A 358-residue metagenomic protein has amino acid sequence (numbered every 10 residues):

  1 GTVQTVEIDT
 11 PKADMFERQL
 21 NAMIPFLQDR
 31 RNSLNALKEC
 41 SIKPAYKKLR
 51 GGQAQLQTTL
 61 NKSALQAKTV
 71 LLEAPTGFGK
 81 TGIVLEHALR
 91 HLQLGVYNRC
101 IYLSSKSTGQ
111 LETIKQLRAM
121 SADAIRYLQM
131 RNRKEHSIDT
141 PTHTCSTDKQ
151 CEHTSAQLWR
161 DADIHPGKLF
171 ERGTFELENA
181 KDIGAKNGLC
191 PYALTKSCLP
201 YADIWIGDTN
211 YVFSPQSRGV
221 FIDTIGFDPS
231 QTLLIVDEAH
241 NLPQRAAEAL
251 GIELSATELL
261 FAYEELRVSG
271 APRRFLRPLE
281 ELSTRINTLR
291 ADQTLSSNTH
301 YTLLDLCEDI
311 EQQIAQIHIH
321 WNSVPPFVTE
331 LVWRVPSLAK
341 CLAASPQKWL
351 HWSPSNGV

Functional and structural regions predicted by a protein language model:
V6-T10, D14-K43, K47, Q93-W205 (+7 more regions): A substrate-engagement module of RecA-like helicase motors
R30-E73: Conserved pre-motif I regulatory segment
N61, T81-G95, Q116-R118: Walker A/P-loop NTP-binding motif
Q66-H87: Walker A/P-loop
Y102-S107, A124-S137, S230-L242, L254-Y263: Conserved beta-strand -> loop -> alpha-helix junction used to position metal-binding or nucleic-acid-contacting
A180-D203, Q216-T224, A315-V358: A contiguous, basic/glycine-rich beta-loop/short-helix subdomain that forms a polymer-engagement track
D203-N210, S214-L254, S353-G357: Conserved helicase NTPase motor core
H240, Q244-Y301: Conserved phosphoryl-transfer catalytic core
